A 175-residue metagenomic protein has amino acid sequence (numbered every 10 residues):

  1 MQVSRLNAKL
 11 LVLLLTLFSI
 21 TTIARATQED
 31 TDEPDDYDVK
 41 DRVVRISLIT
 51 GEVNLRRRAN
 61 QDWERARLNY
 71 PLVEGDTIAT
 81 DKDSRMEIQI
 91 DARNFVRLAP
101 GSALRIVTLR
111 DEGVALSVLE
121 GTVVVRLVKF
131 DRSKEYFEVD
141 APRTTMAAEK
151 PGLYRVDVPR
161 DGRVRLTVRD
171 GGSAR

Functional and structural regions predicted by a protein language model:
Q2-S4, F18, R25: A short, N-terminal "cap"/entry segment at the start of jelly-roll beta-barrel domains of the cupin/DSBH fold
Q2-V12: Bacterial N-terminal signal peptides that target proteins for export
V12-T21: Bacterial N-terminal signal peptides
A26-R175: Flexible, surface-exposed loop/linker segments and immediately adjacent secondary-structure boundaries
